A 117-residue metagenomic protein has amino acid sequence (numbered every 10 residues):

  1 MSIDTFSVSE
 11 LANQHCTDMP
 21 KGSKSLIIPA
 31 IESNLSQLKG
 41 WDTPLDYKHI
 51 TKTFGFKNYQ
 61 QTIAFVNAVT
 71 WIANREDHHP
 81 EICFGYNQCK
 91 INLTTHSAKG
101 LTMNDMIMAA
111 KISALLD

Functional and structural regions predicted by a protein language model:
M1-D117: Charge-rich alpha-helical segments
